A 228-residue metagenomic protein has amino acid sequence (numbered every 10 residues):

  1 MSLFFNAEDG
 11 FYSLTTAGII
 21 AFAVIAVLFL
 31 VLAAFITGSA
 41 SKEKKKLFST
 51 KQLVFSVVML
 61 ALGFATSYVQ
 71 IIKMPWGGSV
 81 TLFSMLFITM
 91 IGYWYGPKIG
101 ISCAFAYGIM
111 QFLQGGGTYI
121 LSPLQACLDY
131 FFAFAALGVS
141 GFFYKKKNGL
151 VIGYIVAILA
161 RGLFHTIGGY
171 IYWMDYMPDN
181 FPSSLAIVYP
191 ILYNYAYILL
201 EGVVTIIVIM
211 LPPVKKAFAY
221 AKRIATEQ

Functional and structural regions predicted by a protein language model:
M1-Q228: Loop-helix junctions at membrane interfaces
